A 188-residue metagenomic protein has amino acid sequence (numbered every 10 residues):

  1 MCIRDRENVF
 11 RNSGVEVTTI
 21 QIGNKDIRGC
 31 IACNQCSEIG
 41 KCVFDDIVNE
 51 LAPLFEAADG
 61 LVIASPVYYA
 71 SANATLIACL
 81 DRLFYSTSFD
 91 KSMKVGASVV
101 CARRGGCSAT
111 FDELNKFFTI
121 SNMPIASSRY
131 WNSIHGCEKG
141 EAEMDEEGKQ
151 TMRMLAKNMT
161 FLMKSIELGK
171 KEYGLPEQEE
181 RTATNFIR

Functional and structural regions predicted by a protein language model:
M1-I3: Short, small-residue-biased leader/transition segments that mark boundaries at the very start of proteins
D5-V15: A short, Lys/Arg-enriched amphipathic alpha-helix followed by its capping loop at the start of a domain
V15-K25: A short beta-strand-loop structural module common to alpha/beta enzyme folds
E16-T18, K41, P124: Conserved beta-strand segments of alpha/beta enzyme cores
K25-F55, E179-R188: Cysteine-cluster motifs in flexible loop/terminal segments that predominantly coordinate metals
N34-E38, N115, M144-E146: Short, hinge-like loop/turn segments at secondary-structure boundaries
V43-Y130: Helix-loop-strand module that forms the ligand-binding subsite of alpha/beta enzymes
P124-R188: Glycine-rich phosphate/pyrophosphate-binding loop and the adjoining helix
